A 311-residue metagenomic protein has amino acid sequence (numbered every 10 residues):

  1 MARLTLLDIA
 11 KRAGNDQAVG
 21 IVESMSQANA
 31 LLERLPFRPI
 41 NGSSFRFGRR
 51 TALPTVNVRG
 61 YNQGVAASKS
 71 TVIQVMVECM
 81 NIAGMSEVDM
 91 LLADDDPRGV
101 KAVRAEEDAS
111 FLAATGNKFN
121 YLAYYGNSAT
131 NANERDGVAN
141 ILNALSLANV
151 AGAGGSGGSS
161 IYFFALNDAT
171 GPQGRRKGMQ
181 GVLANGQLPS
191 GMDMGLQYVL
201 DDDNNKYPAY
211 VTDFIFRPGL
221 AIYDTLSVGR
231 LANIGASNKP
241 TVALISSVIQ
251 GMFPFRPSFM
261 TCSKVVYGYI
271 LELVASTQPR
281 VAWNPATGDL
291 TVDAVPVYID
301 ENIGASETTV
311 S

Functional and structural regions predicted by a protein language model:
A2-R38, S43-G48, S70-S311: Core alpha/beta structural scaffold of self-assembling particle/tube/pore-forming proteins
I40-V65: N-terminal, Lys/Arg-enriched amphipathic/low-complexity engagement segments that precede the first folded domain
